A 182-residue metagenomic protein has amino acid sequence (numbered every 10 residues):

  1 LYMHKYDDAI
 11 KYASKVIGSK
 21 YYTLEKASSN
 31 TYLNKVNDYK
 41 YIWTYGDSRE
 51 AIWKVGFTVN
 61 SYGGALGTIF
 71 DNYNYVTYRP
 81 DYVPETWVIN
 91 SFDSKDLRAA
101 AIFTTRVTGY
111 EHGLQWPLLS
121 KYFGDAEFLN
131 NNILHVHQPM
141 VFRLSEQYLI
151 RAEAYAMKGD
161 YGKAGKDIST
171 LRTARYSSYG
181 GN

Functional and structural regions predicted by a protein language model:
L1-I69, N90-N182: Acidic/polar-rich alpha-helix caps and helix-coil junctions
N74-D93, R98: Short, cationic low-complexity segments
